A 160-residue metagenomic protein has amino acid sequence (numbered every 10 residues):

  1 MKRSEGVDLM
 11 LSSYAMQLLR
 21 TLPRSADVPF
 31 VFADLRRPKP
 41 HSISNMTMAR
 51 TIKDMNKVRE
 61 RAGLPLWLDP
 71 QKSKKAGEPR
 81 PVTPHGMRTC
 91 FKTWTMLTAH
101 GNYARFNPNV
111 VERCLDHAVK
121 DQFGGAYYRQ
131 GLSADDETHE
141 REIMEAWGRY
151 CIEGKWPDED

Functional and structural regions predicted by a protein language model:
K2-R3, R24: Extracellular/periplasmic catalytic domains that process cell-envelope and extracellular macromolecules
S4, R113-P157: Catalytic-site neighborhood detector that most strongly recognizes the C-terminal catalytic loop/helix of tyrosine
E5-L9: Short beta-strand segments
M10-P81, C90-F91, M96, A118: Active-site/catalytic core of tyrosine-dependent DNA strand-transfer enzymes
V31, G86, A126: Conserved beta-strand positions that form and line the central face of beta-propeller blades
A49-I52, M96, E112, M144 (+1 more regions): Non-transmembrane alpha-helical segments in soluble domains of secreted/periplasmic/extracellular proteins
A76, R80, P84, Y103 (+1 more regions): Residue-level marker of regulatory loop/turn positions in helix-turn-helix DNA-binding domains and in histidine
G86-A118: C-terminal catalytic core of tyrosine-transesterase DNA break-rejoin enzymes
